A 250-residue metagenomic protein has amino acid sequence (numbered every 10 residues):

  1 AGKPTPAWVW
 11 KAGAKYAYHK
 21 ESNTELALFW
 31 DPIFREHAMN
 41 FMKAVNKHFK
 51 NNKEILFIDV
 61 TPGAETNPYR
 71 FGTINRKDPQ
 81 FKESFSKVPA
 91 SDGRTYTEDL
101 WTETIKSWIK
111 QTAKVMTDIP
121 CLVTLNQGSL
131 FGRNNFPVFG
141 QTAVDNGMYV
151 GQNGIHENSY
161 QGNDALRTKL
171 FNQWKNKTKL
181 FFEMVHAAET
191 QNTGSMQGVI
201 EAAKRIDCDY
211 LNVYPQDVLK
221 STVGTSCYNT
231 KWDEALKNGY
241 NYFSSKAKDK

Functional and structural regions predicted by a protein language model:
A1-A44: Active-site-adjacent "subsite" loops/lids of carbohydrate-active enzymes
P4-S22, A64-T97: Short, flexible helix-coil linker/hinge segments at the edges of structured domains or between repeats
N23-H37, G93-L100, H186-E189: The substrate-binding groove and active-site-proximal loops of carbohydrate-active enzymes, especially glycoside
R35-F57, Q111-I119: Secondary-structure boundary elements
A38, M42, W101, I105 (+1 more regions): Aromatic/hydrophobic pocket-lining residues that form the small-molecule binding cavity in soluble enzyme cores
M42, R133-F139, G194-E201: Short, acidic/polar
D59, A64-K77, S84, K106-W174: Substrate-binding cleft/loops of secretory-pathway carbohydrate-active enzymes
V144-K250: Substrate-binding cleft of secreted/luminal carbohydrate-active enzymes
